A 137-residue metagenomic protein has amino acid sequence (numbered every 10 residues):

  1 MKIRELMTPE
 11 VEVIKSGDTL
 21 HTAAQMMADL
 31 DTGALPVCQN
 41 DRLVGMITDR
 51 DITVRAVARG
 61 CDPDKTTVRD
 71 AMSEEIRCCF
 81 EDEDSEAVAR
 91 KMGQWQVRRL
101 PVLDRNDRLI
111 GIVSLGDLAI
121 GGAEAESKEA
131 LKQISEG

Functional and structural regions predicted by a protein language model:
M1-E10, T48-C78, D82-G93, I112-G137: Tandem CBS (Bateman) regulatory domains
M1-T8, D18-T22, P36-L43: Short charge-dense sequence patches
L6, A24-M26, Q39-D41, R59-C61 (+2 more regions): Short hydrophobic/aromatic-rich motifs at helix boundaries and adjacent loops
V13-D31, C79-Q96, L103, G122: The conserved cystathionine-beta-synthase
T19-A23, L35-Q39, T53-R59, V97-R98: Short, functional N-terminal and low-complexity linear motifs
M27-L30, L35-R50, M92, L100-G116: A glycine-centered beta-loop-beta connector
